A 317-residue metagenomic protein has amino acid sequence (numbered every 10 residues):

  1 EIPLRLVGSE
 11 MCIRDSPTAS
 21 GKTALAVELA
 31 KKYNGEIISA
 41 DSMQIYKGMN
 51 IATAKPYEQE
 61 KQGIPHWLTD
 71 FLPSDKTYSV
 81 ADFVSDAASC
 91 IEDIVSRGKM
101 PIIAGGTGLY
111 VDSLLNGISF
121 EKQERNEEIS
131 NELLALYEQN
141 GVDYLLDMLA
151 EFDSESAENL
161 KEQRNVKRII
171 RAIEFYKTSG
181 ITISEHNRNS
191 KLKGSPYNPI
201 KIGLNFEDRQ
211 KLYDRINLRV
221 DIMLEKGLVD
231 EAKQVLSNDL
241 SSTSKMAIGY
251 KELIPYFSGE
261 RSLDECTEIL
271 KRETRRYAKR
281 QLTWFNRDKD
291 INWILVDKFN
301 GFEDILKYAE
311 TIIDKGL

Functional and structural regions predicted by a protein language model:
E1-G8: Positively charged, low-complexity/disordered segments
S9-E10, R14-L317: Phosphate/pyrophosphate-binding catalytic cores of soluble transferases and nucleic-acid-acting enzymes
